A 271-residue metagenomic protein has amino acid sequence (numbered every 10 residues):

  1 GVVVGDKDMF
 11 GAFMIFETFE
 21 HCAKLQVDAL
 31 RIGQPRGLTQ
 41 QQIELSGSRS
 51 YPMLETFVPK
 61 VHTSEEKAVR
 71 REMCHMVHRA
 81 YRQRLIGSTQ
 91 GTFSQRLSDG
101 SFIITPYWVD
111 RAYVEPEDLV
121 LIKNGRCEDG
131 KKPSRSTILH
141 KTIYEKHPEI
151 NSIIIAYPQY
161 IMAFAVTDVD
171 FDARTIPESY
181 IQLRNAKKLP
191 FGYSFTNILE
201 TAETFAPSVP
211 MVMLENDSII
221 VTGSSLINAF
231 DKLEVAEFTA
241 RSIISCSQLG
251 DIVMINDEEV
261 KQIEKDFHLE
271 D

Functional and structural regions predicted by a protein language model:
G1-D271: Glycine-rich flexible loops
